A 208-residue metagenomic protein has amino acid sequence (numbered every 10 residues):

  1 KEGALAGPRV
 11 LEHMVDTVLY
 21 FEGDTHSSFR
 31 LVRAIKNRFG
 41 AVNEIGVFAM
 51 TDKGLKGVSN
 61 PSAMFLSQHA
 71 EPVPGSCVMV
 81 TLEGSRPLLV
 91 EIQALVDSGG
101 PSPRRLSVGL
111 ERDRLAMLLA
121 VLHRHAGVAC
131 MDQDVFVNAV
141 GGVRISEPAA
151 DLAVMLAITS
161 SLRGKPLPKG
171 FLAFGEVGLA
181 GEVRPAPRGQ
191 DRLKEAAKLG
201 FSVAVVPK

Functional and structural regions predicted by a protein language model:
K1-R9, H13-K208: Peripheral, non-AAA+ core regions of ATP-driven protein-machinery
